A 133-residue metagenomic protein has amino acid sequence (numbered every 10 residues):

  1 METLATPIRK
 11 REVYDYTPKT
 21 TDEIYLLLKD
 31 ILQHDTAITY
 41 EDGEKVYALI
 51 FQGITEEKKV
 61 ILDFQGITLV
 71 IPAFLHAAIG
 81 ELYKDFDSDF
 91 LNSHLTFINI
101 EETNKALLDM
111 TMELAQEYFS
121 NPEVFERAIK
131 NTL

Functional and structural regions predicted by a protein language model:
M1-I61, G80-L133: STAS-like cytosolic regulatory interaction modules
D42, F74-L75: Residues at alpha-helix caps and immediate loop-helix transition turns in enzyme cores, especially N- and C-cap
G66-F74: Acidic, metal-coordinating catalytic cores used for nucleic-acid/nucleotide bond scission and strand-transfer chemistry
